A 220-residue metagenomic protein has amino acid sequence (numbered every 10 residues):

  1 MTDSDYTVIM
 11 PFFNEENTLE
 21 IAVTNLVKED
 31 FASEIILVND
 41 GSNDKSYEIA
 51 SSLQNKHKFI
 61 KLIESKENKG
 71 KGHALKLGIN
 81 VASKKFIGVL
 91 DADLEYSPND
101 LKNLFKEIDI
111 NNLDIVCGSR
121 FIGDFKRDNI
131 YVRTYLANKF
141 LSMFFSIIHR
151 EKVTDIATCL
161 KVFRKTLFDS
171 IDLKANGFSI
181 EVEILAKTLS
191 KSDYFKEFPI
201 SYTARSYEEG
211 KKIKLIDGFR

Functional and structural regions predicted by a protein language model:
D5-T7, E34, E183: Cell-envelope/extracellular polymer assembly enzymes that use nucleotide-activated donors
E15-K28: Short, well-formed alpha-helical segments that are part of the catalytic scaffolds of diverse glycosyltransferases
E15-T18, S42, K71, S97: Donor nucleotide-sugar binding loop of glycosyltransferases
S33-I36, Y47-V81: Conserved donor nucleotide-binding strand/loop of the catalytic core
N39-E48, L94: A conserved acidic beta->alpha catalytic loop
K66-V81, F86, P98-F178, A204-R220: Acceptor/aglycone-binding surface of glycosyltransferases and processive sugar-polymer synthases
K152, K174-N176, L185-T203: Catalytic donor-sugar/metal-binding loop of nucleotide-sugar-dependent glycosyltransferases
